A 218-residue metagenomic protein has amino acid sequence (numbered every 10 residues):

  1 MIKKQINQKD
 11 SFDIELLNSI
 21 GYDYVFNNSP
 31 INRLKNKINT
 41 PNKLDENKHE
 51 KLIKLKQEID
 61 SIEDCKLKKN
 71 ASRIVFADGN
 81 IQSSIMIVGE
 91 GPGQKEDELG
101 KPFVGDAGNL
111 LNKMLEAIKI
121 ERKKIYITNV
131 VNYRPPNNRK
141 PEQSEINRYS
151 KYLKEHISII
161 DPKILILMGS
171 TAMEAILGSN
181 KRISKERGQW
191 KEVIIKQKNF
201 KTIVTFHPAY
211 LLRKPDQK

Functional and structural regions predicted by a protein language model:
M1-E15: Long terminal accessory regions outside catalytic cores
S11-F12, L16-N18, D23-K218: A polyanion-binding, active-site-adjacent surface
